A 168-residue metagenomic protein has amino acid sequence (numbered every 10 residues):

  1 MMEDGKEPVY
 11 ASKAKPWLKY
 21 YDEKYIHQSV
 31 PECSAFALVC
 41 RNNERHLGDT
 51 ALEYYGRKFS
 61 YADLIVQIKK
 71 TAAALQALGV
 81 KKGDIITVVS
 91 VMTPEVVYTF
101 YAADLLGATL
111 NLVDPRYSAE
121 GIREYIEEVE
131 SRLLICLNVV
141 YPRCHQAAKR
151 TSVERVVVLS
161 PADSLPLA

Functional and structural regions predicted by a protein language model:
M1-F59, D63-L78, K82, D163-A168: N-lobe entry segment of adenylate-forming
M1-G5, L78, L105-A168: Structural core segment of the AMP-binding/adenylate-forming
V39, T99, C144: Aromatic/hydrophobic pocket-lining residues that form π-stacking "cages" and hydrophobic walls in ligand
Y55, S90, I135-N138: Conserved residues at beta->alpha junctions
R57-F59, T71-Y117, V129: Conserved AMP-binding/adenylate-forming
V66, V88, E124: DNA-binding alpha-helical recognition surfaces that contact promoter or target DNA
I68, V96, I122: Aromatic/hydrophobic pocket-lining residues that form the small-molecule binding cavity in soluble enzyme cores
